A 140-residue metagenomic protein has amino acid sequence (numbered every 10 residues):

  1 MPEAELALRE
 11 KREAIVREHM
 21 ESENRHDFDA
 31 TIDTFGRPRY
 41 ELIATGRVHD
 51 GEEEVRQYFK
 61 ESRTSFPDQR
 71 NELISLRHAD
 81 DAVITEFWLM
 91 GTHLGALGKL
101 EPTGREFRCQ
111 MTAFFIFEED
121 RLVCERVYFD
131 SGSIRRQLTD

Functional and structural regions predicted by a protein language model:
M1-D140: C-terminal and inter-domain tail/linker signature
